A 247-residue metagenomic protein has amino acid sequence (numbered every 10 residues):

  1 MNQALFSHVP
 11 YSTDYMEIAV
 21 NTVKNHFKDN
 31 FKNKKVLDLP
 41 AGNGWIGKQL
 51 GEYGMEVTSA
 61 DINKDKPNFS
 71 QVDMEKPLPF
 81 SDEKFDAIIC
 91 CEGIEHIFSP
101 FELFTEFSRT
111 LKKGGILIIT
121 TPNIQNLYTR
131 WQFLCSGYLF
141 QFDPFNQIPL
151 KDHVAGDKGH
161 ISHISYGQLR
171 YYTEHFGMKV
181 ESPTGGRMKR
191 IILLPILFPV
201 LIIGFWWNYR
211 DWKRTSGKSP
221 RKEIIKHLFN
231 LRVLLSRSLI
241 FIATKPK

Functional and structural regions predicted by a protein language model:
Q3-E17, T22, W45, Q49 (+3 more regions): S-adenosyl-L-methionine-dependent methyltransferase catalytic module, highlighting the catalytic core
V23-F31, L78: Glycine-rich helix-loop-beta junction characteristic of Rossmann-like nucleotide cofactor-binding loops
N33-G42: Conserved class I S-adenosyl-L-methionine
K35, E56, K179: Residues at the starts of beta-strands that form the adenosine-phosphate
N43-K76: Class I SAM-dependent methyltransferase SAM/SAH-binding core
E75-I88: A short acidic, Gly/Pro-enriched loop at the edge of an enzyme's catalytic core that lines a small-molecule cofactor
I89-S99: A short SAM/SAH-binding and catalytic strip from SAM-dependent methyltransferases
